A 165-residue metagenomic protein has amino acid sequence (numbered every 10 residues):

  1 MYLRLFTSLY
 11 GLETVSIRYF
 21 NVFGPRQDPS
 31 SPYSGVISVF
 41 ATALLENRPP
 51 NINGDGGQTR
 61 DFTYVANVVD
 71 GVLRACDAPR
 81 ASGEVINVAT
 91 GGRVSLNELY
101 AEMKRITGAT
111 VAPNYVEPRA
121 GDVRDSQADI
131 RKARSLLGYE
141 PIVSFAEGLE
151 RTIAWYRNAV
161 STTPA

Functional and structural regions predicted by a protein language model:
M1, G35-V36, A128: Short, conserved clusters of charged catalytic residues that mark active-site and nucleotide-handling motifs
M1-V15, F20, A41-E46: Active-site Tyr-X1-5-Lys
T7-S8, Y19-V22, D55-G57, V94-S95: A generic short-segment signal for beta-strand/edge and adjacent turn/coil regions
L12-S34, T59: Flexible, glycine-rich beta-alpha linker
P29, T42-A165: C-terminal substrate-binding subdomain of Rossmann-fold SDR/epimerase-dehydratase oxidoreductases
